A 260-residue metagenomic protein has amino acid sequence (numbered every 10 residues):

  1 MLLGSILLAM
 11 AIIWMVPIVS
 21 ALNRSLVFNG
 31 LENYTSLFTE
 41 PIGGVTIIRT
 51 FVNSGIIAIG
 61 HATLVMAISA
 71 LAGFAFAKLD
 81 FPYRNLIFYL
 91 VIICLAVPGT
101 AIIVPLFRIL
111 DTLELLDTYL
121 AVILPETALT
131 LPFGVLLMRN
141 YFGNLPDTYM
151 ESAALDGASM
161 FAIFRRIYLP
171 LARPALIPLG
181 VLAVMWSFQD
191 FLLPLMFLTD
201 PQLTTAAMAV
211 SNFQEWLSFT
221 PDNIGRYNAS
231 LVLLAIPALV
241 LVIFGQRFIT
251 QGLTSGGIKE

Functional and structural regions predicted by a protein language model:
L3-E260: A structural signal for multi-pass alpha-helical bundles of membrane permease subunits that mediate small-molecule
